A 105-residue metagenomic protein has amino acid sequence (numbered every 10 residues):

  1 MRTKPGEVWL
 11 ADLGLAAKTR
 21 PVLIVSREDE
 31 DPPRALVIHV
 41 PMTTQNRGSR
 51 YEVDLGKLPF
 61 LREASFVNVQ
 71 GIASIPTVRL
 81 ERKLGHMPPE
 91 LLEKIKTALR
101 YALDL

Functional and structural regions predicted by a protein language model:
M1-L105: Conserved functional hotspots at enzyme active or ligand-binding sites that engage polyanionic ligands
